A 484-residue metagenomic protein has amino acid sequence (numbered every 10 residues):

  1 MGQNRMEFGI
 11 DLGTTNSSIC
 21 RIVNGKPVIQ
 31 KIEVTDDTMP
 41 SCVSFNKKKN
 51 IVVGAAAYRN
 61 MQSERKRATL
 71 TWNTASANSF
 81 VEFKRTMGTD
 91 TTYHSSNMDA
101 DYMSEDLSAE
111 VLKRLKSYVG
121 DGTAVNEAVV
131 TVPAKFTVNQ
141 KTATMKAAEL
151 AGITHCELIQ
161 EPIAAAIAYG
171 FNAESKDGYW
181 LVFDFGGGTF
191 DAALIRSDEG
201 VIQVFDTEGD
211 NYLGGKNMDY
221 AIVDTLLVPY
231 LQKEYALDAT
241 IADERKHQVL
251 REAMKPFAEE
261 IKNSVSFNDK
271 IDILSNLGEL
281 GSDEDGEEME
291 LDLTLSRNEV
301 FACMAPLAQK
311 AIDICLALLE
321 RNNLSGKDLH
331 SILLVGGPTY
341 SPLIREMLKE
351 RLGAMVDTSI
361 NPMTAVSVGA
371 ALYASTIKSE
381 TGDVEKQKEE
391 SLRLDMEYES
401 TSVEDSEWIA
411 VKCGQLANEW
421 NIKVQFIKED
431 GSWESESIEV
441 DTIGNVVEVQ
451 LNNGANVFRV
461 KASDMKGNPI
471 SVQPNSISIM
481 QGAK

Functional and structural regions predicted by a protein language model:
M1-F83, A100-D101, G120-K484: Oxyanion-binding/catalytic loops of NTP- or PPi-dependent enzymes
